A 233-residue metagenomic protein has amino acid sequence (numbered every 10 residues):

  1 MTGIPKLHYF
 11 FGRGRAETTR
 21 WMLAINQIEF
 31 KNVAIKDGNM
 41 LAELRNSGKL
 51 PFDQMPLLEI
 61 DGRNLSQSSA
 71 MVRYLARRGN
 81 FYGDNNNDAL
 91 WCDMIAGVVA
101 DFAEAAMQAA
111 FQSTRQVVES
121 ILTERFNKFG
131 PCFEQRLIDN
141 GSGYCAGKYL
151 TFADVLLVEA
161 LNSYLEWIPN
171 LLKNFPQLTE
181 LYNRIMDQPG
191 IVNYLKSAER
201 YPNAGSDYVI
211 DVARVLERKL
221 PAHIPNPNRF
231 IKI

Functional and structural regions predicted by a protein language model:
M1-G130, C145, V212-A213, K219-I233: GST-like domain detector, emphasizing the conserved glutathione-binding G-site in the N-terminal thioredoxin-like
F10, F152, A198-Y201: Short, solvent-exposed turn/loop segments enriched in Gly/Ser/Thr/Pro and often Arg
M22, Y74, C132, R136 (+1 more regions): Alpha-helical recognition domains of nuclear gene-regulatory proteins
A70, Q177, G190: Residue-level recognition of oxygen-bearing side chains
C92, Y144-N174, T179-D187, L195: GST superfamily/GST-like fold recognition
E104-Q108, I138, G190, K196: Charged/polar positions within long, soluble alpha-helices
E134-A146: Hydrophobic alpha-helical bundle segments that form small-molecule/ligand-binding pockets
R184-I233: Long hydrophobic alpha-helical segments typical of transmembrane helices together with their membrane-interfacial
